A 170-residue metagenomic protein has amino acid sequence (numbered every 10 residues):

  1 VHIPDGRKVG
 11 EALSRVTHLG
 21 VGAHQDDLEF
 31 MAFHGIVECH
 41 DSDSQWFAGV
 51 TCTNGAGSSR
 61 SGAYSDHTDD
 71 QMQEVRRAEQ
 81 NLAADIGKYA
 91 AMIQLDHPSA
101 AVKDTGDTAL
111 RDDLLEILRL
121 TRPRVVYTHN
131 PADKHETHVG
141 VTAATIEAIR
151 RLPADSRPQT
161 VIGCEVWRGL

Functional and structural regions predicted by a protein language model:
V1-L19, A100-L170: Metal-dependent de-N-acetylase/amidase catalytic core
S14-R15, L19-Q71: ATP-dependent adenylation/pyrophosphate-handling site
V21-A23, V50-C52, L95, Y127-H129 (+1 more regions): Active-site neighborhood of phospho(di)ester-bond hydrolases with catalytic His/Asp-centered motifs
S44-Q45, Y89, S156-T160: A short helix->loop->beta-strand "cap" motif at the edges of active sites that frequently abuts
V50-T53, L82-P98: A conserved beta-strand->alpha-helix junction
M72-V75, I86, A90, D107: His/Asp/Glu-rich metal-coordinating catalytic cores of metallo-dependent phosphodiesterases/hydrolases acting on
Q73-N81, T142: Short, surface-exposed alpha-helical segments at coil->helix boundaries
